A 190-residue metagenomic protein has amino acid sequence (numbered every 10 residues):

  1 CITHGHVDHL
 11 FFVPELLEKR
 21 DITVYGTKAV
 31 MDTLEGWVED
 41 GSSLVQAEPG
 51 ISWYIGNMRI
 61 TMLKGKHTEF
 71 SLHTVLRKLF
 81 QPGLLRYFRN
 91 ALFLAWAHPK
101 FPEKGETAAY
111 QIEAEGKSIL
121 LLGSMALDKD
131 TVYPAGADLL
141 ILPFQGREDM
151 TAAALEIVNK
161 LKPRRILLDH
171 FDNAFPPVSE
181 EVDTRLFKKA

Functional and structural regions predicted by a protein language model:
C1, S118-L121, L140-P143: Short catalytic-loop micro-motif centered on adjacent basic/acidic residues
C1-E48, S52, A135-L140, K162: Active-site metal-binding motif and surrounding structural segment of the metallo-beta-lactamase
C1-I2, T61, L142, L168: Redox-cofactor binding/interface segments in oxidoreductases and associated redox assembly factors
A29-M31, E48-S52, G65, F144-E148 (+1 more regions): Short, acidic/turn-prone active-site loops that include or flank metal/cofactor- and phosphate-binding residues
T33-V38, Y54-N57, L72-H73, D149-L155 (+1 more regions): Short, charged, surface-exposed secondary-structure boundary motifs
A47-A135: Core dinuclear metal-dependent hydrolase active-site scaffold
M125-A190: Cap/insert and terminal regions of metallo-dependent hydrolase folds
